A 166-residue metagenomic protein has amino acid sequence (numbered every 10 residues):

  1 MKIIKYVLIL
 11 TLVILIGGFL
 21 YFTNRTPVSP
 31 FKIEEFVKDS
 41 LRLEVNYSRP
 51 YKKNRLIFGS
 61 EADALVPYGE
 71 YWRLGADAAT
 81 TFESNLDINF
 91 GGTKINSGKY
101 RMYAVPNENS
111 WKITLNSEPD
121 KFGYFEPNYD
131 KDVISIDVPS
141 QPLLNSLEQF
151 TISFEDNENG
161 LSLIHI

Functional and structural regions predicted by a protein language model:
K5-Y21: Hydrophobic membrane-insertion alpha-helices, especially the h-region of bacterial N-terminal signal peptides
G18-E34: Aromatic-capped interface at the extracytoplasmic side of an N-terminal signal-anchor transmembrane helix
T26, V45, N89-F90: Charge-dense, helix-prone N-terminal extensions
K38-A64: Short extracytoplasmic
R55-G59, A64-L86, R101-M102, F125-P127: Low-complexity, acidic/polar, glycine-enriched regions of mature
L74-K121: Mid-length scaffold segments of soluble, non-membrane domains
D120-L161: Surface-exposed, gly/pro-biased binding rims or lids
H165-I166: Conserved small/polar residues in nucleotide/adenosyl-binding loops
